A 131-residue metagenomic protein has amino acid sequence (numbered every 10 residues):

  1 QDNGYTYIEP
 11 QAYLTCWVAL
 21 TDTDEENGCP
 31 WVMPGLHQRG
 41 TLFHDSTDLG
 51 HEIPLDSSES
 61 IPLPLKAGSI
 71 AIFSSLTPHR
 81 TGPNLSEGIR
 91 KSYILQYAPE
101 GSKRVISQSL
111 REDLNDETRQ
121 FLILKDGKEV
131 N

Functional and structural regions predicted by a protein language model:
Q1-V32: Conserved double-stranded beta-helix
D2-G4, Y13, S75, R80-P83: Glycine-rich phosphate/pyrophosphate-binding beta-alpha loops
T6, M33-P34, A98, L122: Generic, ordered loop/turn and secondary-structure boundary motif
T6-Y7, I61, P83, D126: Short, flexible, glycine/charge-rich loop motifs used to bind or transfer phosphoryl groups or to couple energy/partner
A12, E26-G28, I61, I89-Y93: Residues that flank catalytic or metal-binding motifs in active/ligand-binding sites
T23-G82, S102: Double-stranded beta-helix
S46, I70, T77-N131: Non-heme Fe(II)/2-oxoglutarate
